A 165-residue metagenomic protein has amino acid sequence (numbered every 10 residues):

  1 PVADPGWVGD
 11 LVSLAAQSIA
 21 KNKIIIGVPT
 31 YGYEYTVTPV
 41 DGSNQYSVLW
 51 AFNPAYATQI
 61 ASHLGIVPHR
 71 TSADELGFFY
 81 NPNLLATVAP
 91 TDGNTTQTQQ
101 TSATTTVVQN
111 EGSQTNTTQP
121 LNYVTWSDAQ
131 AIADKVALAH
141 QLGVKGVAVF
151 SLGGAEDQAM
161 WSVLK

Functional and structural regions predicted by a protein language model:
P1-A61: Substrate-binding surface in catalytic domains of secreted glycosidases
V2-G9, W126-A133, G154-A155: Soluble non-cytosolic domains of exported or imported proteins
G9-S13, A133-Q141, S162: Solvent-exposed, polar/charged alpha-helical surfaces in well-ordered, non-transmembrane soluble domains, broadly
K21, V144-V147: Active-site lining segments that contact anionic ligands and/or coordinate catalytic metals
I26, A139, V147: Conserved, mostly hydrophobic/aromatic
G27-Y33, W126-A129, F150-G153: Active-site-proximal beta-strand/loop segments in catalytic clefts of secreted hydrolases
F52-L142: Hydrophobic, secondary-structure "cap" segments at the distal end of domains
E156-K165: Short acidic, glycine/proline-enriched helix-loop-strand junctions
